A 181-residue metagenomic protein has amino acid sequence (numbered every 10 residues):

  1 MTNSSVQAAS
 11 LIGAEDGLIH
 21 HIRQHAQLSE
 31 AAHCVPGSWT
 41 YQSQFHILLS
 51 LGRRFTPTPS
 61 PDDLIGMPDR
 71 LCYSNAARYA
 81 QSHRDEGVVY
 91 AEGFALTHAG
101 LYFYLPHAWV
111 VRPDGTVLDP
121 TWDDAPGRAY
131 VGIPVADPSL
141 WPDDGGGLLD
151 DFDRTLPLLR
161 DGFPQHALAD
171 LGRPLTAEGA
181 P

Functional and structural regions predicted by a protein language model:
M1-P181: A structural boundary/capping signal
